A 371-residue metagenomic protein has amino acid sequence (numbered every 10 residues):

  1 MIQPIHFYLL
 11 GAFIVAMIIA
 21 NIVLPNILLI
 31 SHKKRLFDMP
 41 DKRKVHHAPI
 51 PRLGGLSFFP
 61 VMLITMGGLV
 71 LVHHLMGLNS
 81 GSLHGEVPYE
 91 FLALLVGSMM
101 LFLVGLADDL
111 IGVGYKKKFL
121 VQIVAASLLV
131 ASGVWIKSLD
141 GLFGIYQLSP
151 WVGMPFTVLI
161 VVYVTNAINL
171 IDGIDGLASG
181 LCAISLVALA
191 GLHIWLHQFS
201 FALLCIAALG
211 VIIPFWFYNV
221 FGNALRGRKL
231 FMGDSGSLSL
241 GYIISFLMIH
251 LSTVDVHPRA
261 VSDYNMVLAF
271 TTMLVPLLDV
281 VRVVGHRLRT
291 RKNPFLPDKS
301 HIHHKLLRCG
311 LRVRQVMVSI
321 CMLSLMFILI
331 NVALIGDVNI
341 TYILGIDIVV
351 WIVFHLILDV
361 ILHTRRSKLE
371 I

Functional and structural regions predicted by a protein language model:
I2-R35, M62-L75, G81-H84, P88 (+4 more regions): Alpha-helical transmembrane segments
M39-L53, R228-G233: Juxtamembrane helix-capping/reentrant segments at transmembrane boundaries
A48-P51, L83-L92, G144-M154, M266-A269: Short aromatic-rich membrane-water interface segments that cap or initiate transmembrane helices in multi-pass membrane
P51-L71, S127-A131: A generic, lipid-embedded transmembrane alpha helix
T65-S82, F102-V113, A131-F143, S252-V254: Transmembrane alpha-helix boundary signature
S82-V124, L129: Hydrophobic alpha-helical hairpins/lids featuring a short glycine-rich hinge
S127-S138, I213, I244, M248: Proline-centered turn/helix-capping motifs that create local helix->coil transitions or kinks
